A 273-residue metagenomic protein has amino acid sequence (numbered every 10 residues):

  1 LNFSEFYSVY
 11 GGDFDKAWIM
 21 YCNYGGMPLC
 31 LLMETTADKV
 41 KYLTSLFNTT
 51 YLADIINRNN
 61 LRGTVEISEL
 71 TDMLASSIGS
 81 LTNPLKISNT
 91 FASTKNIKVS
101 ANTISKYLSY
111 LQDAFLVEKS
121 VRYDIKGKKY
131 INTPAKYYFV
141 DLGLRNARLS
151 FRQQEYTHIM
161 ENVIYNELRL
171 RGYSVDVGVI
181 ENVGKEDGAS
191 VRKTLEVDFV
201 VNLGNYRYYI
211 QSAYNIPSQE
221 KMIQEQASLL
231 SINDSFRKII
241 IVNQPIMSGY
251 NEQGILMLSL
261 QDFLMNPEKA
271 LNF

Functional and structural regions predicted by a protein language model:
F3-E181: Interdomain hinge/linker elements that couple catalytic modules in large macromolecular machines
T103-F273: A cross-kingdom feature that marks ATP-driven nucleic-acid transaction machinery
